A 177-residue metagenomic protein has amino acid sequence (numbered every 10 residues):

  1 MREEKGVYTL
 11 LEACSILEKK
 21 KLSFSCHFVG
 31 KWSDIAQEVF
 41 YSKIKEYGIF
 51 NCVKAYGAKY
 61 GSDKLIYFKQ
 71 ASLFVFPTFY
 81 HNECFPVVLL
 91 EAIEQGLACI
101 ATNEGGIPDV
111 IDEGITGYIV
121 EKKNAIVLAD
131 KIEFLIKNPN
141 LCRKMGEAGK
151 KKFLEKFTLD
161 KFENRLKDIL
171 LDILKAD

Functional and structural regions predicted by a protein language model:
R2-I16, E83, I126-V127, D160: A conserved mid-protein helix/loop that constitutes part of the nucleotide-sugar donor-binding site
S25-V39, A58: Glycosyltransferase donor-sugar binding loop
E38-K59: Nucleotide-activated donor-binding/catalytic signature segment of Leloir-type glycosyltransferases, i.e., the conserved
A58-K59, I66-A71: Short alpha-helical donor nucleotide-sugar binding micro-motif in glycosyltransferases
K69-C84, L97: Acidic donor-binding loop of glycosyltransferase active sites
F79, L97, A101-P108, K122-K123: Short glycine-rich donor-binding/catalytic loop of glycosyltransferases that coordinates the nucleotide-sugar
E113-G114, Y118-A125, F134-N140: Conserved acidic donor-binding segment of nucleotide-sugar-dependent glycosyltransferases
V127, F134, L141-K156, F162-R165: A short, well-ordered alpha-helix in the C-terminal region of glycosyltransferases
